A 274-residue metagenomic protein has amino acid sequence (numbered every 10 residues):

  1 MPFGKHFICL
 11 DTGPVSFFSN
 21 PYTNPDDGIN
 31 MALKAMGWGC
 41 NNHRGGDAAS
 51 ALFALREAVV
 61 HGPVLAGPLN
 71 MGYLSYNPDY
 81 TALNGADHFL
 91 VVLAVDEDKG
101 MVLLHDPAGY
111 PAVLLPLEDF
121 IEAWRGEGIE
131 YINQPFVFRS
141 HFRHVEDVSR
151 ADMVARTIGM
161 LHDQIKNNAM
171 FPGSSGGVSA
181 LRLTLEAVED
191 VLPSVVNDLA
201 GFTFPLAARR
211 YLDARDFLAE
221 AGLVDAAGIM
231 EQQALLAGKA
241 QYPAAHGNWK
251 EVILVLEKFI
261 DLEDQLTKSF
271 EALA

Functional and structural regions predicted by a protein language model:
P2-E146: Conserved active-site-adjacent core of cysteine acyl-enzyme catalytic domains
G28-M31, S50, A54, D119 (+9 more regions): Exposed alpha-helical structural elements
D96, S149, T184, L192 (+3 more regions): Serine/threonine-rich low-complexity intrinsically disordered regions
E97-P205, F217: Noncatalytic regulatory segments and standalone regulatory/sensor domains
F202-A274: Charged, long alpha-helical assembly modules
